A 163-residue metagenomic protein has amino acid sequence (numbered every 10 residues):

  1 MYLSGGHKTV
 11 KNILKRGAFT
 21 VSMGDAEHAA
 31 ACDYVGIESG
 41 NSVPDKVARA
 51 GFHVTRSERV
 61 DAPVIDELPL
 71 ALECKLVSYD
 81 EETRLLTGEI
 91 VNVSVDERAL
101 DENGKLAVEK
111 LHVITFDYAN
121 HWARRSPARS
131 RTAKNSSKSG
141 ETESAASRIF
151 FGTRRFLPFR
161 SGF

Functional and structural regions predicted by a protein language model:
M1-S144: Basic, polyanion-binding surface patches
G140, G162-F163: C-terminal end-of-chain detector
E141-A146, G152-R155: Targeting/processing segments of secretory and organellar proteins
F156-G162: Short, intrinsically disordered C-terminal tails of secreted or membrane-associated proteins
